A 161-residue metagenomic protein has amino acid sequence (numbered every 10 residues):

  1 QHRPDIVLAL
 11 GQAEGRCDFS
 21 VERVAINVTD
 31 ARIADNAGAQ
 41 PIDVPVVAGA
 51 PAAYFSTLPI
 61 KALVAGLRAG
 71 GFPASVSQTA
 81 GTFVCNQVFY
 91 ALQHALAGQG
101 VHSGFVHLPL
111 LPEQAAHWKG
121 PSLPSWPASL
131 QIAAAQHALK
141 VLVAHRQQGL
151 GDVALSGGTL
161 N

Functional and structural regions predicted by a protein language model:
Q1-T82, Q93-G98, G120-N161: N-terminal catalytic or cofactor-binding beta/alpha core of small enzyme domains
E14, P109-P112: Glycine-rich beta-alpha junction loops
G81-G100, G104-L110: Active-site oxyanion/phosphate-handling segment shared across diverse enzymes
E113-H117: Short acidic/His/Gly/Ser-rich catalytic and metal-binding motifs that mark active-site loops of diverse hydrolases
